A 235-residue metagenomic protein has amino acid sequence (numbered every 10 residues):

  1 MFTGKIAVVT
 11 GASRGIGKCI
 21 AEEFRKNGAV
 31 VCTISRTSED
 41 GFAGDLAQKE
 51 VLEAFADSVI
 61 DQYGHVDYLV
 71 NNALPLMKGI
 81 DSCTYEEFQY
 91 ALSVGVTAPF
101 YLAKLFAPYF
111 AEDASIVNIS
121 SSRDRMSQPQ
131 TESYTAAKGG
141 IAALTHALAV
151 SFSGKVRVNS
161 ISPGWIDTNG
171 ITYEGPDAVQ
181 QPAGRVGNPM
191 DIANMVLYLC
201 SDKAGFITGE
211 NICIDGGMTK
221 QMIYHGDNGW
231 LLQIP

Functional and structural regions predicted by a protein language model:
I6, S13-R14: Conserved glycine-rich cofactor-binding loop
N72-M77, G217: Conserved NAD(P)H cofactor-binding loop of Rossmann-fold oxidoreductase domains
G79-L92, D177: Substrate-binding pocket helix/loop in short-chain dehydrogenase/reductase
A103, A137, T145: Active-site helix of classical SDR
P108, A149-G154, G205: Alpha-helical segment proximal to the catalytic Tyr-Lys
S121: Residue(s) in the substrate-gating loop at a strand-loop-helix junction that position the organic substrate next
S160, G175-I207, I214-G216, P235: C-terminal helical subdomain
